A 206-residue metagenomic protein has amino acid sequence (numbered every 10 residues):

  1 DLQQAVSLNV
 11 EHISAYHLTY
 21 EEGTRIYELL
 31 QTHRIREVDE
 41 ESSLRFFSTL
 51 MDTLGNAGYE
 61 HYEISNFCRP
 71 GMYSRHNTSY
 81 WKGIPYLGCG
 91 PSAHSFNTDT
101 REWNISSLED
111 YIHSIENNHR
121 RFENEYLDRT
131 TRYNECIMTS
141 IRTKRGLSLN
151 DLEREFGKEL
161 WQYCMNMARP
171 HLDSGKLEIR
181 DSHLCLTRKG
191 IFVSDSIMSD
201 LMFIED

Functional and structural regions predicted by a protein language model:
D1-K158: C-terminal scaffold of the Radical SAM
G157-L172: Short amphipathic alpha-helical interaction segments
L172-S182: A short, conserved structural fragment
H183-T187: Minor-groove-contacting beta-hairpin "wing" of winged helix-turn-helix DNA-binding domains
K189-D206: Short, amphipathic alpha-helical interaction segments positioned at domain boundaries
